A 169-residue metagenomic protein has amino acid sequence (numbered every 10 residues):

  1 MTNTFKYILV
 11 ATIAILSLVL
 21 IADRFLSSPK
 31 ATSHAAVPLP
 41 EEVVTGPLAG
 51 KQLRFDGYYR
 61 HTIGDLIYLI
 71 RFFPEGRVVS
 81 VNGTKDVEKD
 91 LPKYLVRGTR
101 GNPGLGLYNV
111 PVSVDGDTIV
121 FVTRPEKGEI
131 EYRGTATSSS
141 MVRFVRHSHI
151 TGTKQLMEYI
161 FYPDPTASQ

Functional and structural regions predicted by a protein language model:
M1-T12: N-terminal Sec-pathway targeting helices
N3, K51, I150-T153: Membrane-interface extramembranous regions
L18-A31: Hydrophobic single-pass membrane-insertion segments
H34-L69, F73-P74, V78-G83, K93-L95 (+2 more regions): Tryptophan-anchored aromatic micro-motifs
G64-I67, T84-I150, K154: Contiguous, well-ordered beta-strand patches that form the walls/edges of small beta-barrel/beta-sandwich domains
A167-Q169: Short, solvent-exposed mixed-charge patches
